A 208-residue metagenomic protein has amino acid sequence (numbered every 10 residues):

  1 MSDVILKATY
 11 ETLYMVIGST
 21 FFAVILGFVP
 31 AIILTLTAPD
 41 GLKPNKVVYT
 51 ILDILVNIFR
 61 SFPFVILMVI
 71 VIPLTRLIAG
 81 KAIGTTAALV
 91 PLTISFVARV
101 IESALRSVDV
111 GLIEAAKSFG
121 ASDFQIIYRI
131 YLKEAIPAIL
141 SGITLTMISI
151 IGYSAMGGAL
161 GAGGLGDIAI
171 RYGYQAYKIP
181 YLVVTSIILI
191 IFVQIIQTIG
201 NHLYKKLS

Functional and structural regions predicted by a protein language model:
I5-L36: Transmembrane alpha-helix signature in integral membrane proteins
K7-M15, R60, F64-F96, Y181-S186: Loop-to-helix entry region at the N-terminal start of transmembrane alpha-helices in multi-pass membrane transporters
I25-P30, I83, A87, P91-I113 (+2 more regions): Membrane-embedded alpha-helices of multi-pass transport/permease systems
I33-I70, L89, V100-S107: Cytoplasmic-entry segments and transmembrane alpha-helices of multi-pass inner-membrane transporters
I33-P39, L182-S208: C-terminal transmembrane helix and the adjacent membrane-cytosol boundary/short C-terminal tail of inner/organellar
L105-A135, Q175: Short helix-to-coil transition segments within interhelical loops that connect adjacent transmembrane helices
D123-S154: Transmembrane alpha-helices
Y153-V183, I187-I188, S208: Glycine-rich helix-loop "coupling/hinge" segments at transmembrane-helix boundaries in multipass transporters
